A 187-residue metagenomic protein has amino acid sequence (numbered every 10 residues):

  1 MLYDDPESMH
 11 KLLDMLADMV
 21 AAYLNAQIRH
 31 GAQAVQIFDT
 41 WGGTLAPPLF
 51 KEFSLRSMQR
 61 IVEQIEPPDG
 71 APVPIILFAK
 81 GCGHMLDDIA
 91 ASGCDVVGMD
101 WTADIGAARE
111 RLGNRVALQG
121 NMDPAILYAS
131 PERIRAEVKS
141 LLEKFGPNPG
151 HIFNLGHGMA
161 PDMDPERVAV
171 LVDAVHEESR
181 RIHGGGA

Functional and structural regions predicted by a protein language model:
M1-A187: Active-site loop segments of alpha/beta catalytic cores
